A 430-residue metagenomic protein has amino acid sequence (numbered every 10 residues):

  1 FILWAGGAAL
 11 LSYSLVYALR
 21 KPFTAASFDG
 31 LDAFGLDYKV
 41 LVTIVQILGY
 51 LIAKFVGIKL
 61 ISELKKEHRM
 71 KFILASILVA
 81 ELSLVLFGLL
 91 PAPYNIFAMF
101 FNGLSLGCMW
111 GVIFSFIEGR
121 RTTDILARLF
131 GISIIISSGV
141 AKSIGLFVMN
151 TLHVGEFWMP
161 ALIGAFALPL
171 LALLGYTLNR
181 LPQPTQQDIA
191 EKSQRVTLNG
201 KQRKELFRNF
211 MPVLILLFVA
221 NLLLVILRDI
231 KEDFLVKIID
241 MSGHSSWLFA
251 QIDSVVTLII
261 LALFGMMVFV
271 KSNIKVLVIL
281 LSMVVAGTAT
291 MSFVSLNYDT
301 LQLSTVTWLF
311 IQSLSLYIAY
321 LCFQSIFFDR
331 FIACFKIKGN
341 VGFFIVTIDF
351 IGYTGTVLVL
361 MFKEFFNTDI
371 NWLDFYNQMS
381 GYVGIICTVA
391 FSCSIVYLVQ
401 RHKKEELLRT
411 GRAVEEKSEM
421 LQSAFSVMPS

Functional and structural regions predicted by a protein language model:
W4, G30-V45, M211-L216, V236-I259 (+1 more regions): Loop-to-transmembrane helix entry
F23, G107-T122, L235, I318-K336: Intracellular juxtamembrane helix-capping segments at the cytosolic ends of symmetry-related transmembrane helices
V40-I61, V255-M266: Central cavity-lining transmembrane alpha-helices of secondary-active solute carriers, predominantly the Major
A75-A92, G265-V268, V284-L301: C-terminal ends and interior cores of transmembrane alpha-helices in multi-pass membrane transporters/permeases
L84, P93-M109, Q302-C322: Hydrophobic core of transmembrane alpha-helices in multi-pass small-molecule transporters, especially MFS/SLC-type
T123-N150, F166-A167, I345-V359: Glycine-rich segments within core transmembrane alpha-helices of 12-TM secondary carriers
M149-L217, M241, V270-S272, L398-R412: Intracellular loop-helix junctions on the cytosolic face of multi-pass helical membrane proteins
E415-S430: PAS/LOV and related PAS-like sensory modules
